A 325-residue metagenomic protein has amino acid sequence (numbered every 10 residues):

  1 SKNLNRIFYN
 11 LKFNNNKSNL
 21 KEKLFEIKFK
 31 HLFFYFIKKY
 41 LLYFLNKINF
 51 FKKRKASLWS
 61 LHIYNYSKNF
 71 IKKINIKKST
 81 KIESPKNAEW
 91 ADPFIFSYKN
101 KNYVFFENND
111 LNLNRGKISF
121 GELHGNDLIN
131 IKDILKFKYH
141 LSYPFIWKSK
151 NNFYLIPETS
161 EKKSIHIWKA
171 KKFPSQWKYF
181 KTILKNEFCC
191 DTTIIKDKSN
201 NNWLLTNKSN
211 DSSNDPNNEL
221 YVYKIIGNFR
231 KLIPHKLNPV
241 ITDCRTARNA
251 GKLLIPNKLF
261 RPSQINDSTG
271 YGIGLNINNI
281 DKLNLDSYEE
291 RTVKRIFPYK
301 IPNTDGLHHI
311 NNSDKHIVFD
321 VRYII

Functional and structural regions predicted by a protein language model:
S1-F29: Conserved anion/nucleotide-ligand pocket segment
S1-L4, L32-I325: Carbohydrate-active catalytic/glycan-binding domains of CAZyme proteins, especially the secreted or lumenal ectodomains
